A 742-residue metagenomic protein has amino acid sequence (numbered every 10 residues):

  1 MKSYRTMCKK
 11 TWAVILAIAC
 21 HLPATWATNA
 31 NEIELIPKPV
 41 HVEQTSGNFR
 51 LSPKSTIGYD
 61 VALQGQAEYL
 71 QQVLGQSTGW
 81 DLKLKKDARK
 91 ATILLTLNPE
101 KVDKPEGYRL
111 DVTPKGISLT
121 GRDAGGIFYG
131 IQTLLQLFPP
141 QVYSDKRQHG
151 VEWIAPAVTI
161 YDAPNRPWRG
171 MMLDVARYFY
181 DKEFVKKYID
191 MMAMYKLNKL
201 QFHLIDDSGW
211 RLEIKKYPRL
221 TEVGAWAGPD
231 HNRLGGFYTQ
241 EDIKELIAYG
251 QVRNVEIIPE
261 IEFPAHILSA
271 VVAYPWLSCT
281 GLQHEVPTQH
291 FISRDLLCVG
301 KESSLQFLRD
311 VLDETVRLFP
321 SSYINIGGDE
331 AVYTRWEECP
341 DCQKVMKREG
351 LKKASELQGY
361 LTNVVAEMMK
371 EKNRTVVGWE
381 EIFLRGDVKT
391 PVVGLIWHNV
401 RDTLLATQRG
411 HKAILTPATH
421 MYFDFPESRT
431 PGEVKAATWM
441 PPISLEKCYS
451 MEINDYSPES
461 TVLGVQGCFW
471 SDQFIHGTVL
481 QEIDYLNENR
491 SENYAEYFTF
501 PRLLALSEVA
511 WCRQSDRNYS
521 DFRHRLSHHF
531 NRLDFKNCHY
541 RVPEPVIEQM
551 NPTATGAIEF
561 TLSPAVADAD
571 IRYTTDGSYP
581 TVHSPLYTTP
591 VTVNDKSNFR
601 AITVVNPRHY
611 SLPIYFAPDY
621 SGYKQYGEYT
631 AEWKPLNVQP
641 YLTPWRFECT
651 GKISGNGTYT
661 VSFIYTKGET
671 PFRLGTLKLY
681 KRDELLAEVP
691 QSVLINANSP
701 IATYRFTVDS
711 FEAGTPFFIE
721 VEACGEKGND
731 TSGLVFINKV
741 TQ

Functional and structural regions predicted by a protein language model:
M1-E32: Bacterial Sec-dependent N-terminal signal peptides
A27-A30, G58, R523-E628: Short, compositionally stereotyped local motifs that mark structural "simplifiers"
T28-R166, A510-S520, H528-F530: Contiguous, structured surface segment used for ligand recognition
V102-Y323, C339, V364, M368 (+2 more regions): Feature activates predominantly on carbohydrate-active enzymes
E285-T288, I292-T390, W397-L405: Active-site neighborhood of glycoside hydrolase catalytic domains
V376-E381, V388-V392, H398-E559: Flexible, acidic glycine-rich loops studded with aromatic residues
G622-S654, L686-F706: Extracellular carbohydrate recognition and processing domains and analogous Trp-centered ligand-binding platforms
F663-E669, V721-K727: Short beta-strand-plus-loop segments that form exposed binding edges in beta-rich domains
